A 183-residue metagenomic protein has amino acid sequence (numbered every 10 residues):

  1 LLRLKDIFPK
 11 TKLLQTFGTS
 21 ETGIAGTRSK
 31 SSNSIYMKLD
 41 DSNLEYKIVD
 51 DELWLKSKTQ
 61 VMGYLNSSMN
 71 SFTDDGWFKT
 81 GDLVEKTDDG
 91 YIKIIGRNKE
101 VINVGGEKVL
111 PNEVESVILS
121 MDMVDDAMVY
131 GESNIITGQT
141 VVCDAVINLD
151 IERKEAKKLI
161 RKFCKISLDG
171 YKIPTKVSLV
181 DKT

Functional and structural regions predicted by a protein language model:
L2-Y91, N98-V101: Conserved AMP-binding/adenylate-forming
K10-K12, S71, V124-D125, Y171 (+1 more regions): Secondary-structure boundary/capping positions in well-ordered alpha/beta enzyme cores
L13, Y46, D126-V129, V177: Generic structural signal for residues in well-ordered beta-strands
G18, S57, L83-K172: AMP-binding/adenylate-forming catalytic core of the ANL superfamily
G23-G26, G138-Q139, T183: Short, solvent-exposed polar/charged micro-motifs at secondary-structure junctions
K30-S32, M69, K93, K108 (+2 more regions): Generic secondary-structure boundary signal with a strong preference for alpha-helix termini
V177-T183: Short proline/glycine- and acidic-rich turn/helix-capping motifs at secondary-structure junctions
